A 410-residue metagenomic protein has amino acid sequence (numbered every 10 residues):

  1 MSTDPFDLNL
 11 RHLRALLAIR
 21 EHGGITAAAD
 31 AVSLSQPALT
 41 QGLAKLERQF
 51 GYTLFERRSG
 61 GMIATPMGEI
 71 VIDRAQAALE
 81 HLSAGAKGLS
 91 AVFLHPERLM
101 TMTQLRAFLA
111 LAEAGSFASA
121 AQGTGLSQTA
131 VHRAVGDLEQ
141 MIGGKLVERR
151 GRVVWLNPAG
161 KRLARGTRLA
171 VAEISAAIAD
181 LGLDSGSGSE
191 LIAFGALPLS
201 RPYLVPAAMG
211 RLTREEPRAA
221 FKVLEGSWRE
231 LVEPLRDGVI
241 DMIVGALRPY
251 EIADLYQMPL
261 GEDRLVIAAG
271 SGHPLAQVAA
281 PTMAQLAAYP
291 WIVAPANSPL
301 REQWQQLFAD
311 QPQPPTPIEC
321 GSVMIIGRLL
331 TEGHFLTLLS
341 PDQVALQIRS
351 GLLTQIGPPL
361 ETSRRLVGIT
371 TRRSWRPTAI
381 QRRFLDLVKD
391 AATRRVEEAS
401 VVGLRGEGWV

Functional and structural regions predicted by a protein language model:
I19-S33, L111-G123: Short helix-boundary/capping micro-motifs
Q36-P37, Q41, R98-Q104, L109 (+5 more regions): N-terminal winged-helix
E47-A64, E139-L156: A short LG(V/I)-centered, amphipathic sequence patch enriched for acidic residue(s) preceding the LG motif
L99, A208, R229-L265, T354-I356: Short beta-strand-centered segments that line the small-molecule binding cleft or hinge of alpha/beta clamshell
S185-G186, L255-W291: Flexible hinge/capping segments at coil-to-helix
L204, T354-S400: A late-sequence structural motif
S227-L231, R236-I240, A246, N297 (+2 more regions): Hydrophobic hinge/microswitch elements
L275, Y289-Q311, P377-D386, A392-G406: Secondary-structure junction motif
